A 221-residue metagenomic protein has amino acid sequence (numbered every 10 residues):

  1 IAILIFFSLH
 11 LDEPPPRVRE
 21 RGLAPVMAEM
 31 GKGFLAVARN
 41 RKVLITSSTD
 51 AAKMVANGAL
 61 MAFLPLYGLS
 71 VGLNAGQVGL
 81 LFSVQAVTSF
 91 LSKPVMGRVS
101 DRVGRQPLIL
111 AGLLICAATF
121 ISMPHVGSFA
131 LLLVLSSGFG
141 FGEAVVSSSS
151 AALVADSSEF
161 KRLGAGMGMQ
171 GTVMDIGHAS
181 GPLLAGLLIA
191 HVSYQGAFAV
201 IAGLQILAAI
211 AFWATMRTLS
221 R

Functional and structural regions predicted by a protein language model:
I1, L187-L204: A membrane-interface helix-boundary motif in multi-pass transporters
I1-R19, A208-M216: C-terminal membrane-cytosol helix-exit motif in multi-pass small-molecule transporters
D12-S47: Juxtamembrane intracellular "pre-TM" segments in multi-pass secondary transporters
R39-A56, S137: Pair of pore-lining "gating" transmembrane helices in MFS-fold secondary transporters
A86-P94, H178-A179: Residue-level signature of mid-helix packing/kink "hotspots" within the transmembrane helices of 12-pass Major
S92-G104, I189: Helix-to-loop junctions at the C-terminal end of transmembrane segments in multipass secondary transporters
P107-S122: Structural signature of the two symmetry-related core transmembrane helices
V145-S158: Intracellular juxtamembrane helix-capping segments at the cytosolic ends of symmetry-related transmembrane helices
